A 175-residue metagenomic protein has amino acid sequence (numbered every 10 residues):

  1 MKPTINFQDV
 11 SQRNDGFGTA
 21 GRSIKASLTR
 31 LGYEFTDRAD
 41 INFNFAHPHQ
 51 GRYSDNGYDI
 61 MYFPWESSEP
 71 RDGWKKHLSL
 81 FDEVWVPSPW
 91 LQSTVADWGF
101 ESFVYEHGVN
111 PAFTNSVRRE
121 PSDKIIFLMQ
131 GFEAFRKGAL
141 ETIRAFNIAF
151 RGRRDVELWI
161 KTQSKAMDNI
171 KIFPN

Functional and structural regions predicted by a protein language model:
T4-Q8, K25-W98: Extended catalytic core of nucleotide-activated donor transferases of GT-like folds
Q8, Y62, P87, Y105 (+2 more regions): Short hydrophobic "strand-cap" motifs at the C-terminus of beta-strands
D9-A20, K137: A short, glycine/small-residue-rich beta-strand->loop->alpha-helix junction that serves as a flexible
G18-L28, A145: Short amphipathic alpha-helix
D72-G73, G108-K124: Acidic anion/phosphate-binding donor-loop and adjacent secondary structure in glycosyltransferase catalytic cores
S116, S122-Q130, K165-N175: Donor nucleotide-activated moiety binding/catalytic core segment of transferases that use nucleotide-activated donors
E120-K137, I143-F146, L158-I160: Conserved donor-binding/catalytic core segment of Leloir-type glycosyltransferases
I143, N147-N175: A conserved nucleotide-sugar
